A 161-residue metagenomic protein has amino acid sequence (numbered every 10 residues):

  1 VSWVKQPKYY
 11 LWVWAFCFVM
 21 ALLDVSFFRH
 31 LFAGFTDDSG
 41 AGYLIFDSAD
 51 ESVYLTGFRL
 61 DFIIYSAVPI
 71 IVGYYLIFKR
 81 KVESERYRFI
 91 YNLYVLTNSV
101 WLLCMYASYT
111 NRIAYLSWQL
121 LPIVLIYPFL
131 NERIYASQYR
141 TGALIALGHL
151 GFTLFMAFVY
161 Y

Functional and structural regions predicted by a protein language model:
V1-V4, W118-I123: Hydrophobic transmembrane alpha-helices of multi-pass, membrane-embedded glycosylation machinery
S2-I113, V159-Y161: Alpha-helical transmembrane segments and terminal signal-anchor/GPI-anchor hydrophobic tails, characterized by long
V72-G73, L121-R133: Transmembrane alpha-helical segments
Y91, V95-N98, L121, A143-L147: Residues within membrane-spanning alpha-helices of integral membrane proteins, especially the hydrophobic core/packing
N98-W101, V124, H149-T153: Helical transmembrane-bundle signal
Y106, E132-A136: Short coil/turn helix-boundary motifs
Y135-F155: Signature aromatic-anchored transmembrane alpha helix within multi-pass, membrane-resident enzymes that catalyze glycan
